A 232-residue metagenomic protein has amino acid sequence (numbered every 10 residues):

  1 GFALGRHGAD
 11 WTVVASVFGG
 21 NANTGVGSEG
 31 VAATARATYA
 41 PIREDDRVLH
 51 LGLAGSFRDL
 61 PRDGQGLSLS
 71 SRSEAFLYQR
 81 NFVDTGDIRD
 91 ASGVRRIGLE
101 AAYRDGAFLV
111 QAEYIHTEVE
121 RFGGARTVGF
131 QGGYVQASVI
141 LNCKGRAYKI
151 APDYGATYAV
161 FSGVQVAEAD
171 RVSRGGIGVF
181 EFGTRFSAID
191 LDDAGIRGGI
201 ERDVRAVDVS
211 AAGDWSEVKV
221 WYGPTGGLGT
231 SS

Functional and structural regions predicted by a protein language model:
G1-R62: Aromatic- and glycine-enriched pocket-lining scaffold segments that form the walls of small-molecule binding clefts
Q65-S232: Outer-membrane beta-barrel pore domains
